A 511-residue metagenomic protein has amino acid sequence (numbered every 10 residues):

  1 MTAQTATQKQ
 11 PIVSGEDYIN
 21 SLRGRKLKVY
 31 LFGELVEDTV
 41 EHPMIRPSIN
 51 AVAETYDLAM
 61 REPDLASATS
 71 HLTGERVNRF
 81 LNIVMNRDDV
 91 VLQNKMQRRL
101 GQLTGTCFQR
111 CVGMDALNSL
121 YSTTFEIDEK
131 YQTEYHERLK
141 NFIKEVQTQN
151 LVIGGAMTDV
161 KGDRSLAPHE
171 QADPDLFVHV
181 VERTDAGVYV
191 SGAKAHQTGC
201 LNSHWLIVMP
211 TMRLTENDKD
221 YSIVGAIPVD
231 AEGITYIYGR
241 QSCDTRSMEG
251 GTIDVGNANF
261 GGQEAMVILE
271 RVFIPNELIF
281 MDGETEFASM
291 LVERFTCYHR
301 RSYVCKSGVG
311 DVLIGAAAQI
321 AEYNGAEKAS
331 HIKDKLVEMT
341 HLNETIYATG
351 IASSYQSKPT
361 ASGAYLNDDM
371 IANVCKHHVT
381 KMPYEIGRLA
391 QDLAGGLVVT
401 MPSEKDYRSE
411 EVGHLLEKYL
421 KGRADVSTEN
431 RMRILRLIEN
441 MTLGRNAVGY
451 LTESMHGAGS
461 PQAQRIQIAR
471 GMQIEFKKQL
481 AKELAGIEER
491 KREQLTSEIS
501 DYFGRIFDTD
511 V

Functional and structural regions predicted by a protein language model:
A3-L58: N-terminal-proximal low-complexity accessory segments that begin disordered and transition into the first
E37-Q102, A361, E453-G457, I468 (+1 more regions): N-terminal low-complexity or amphipathic/hydrophobic leaders
R46, N50, K144-Q147, Y189 (+5 more regions): Generic structural signal for well-ordered, non-transmembrane alpha-helical segments in soluble/cytosolic regions
A68-H204, T211-G225, D230-T235: Glycine-rich flavin
V160-C305, R470-V511: FAD-binding core of flavoproteins
S302-P359: Extended amphipathic alpha-helical segments enriched in small hydrophobics
K333-V337, Y365-N373: Short, charged, amphipathic alpha-helical segments
M370, V374-T509: Alpha-helix capping/hinge segments and adjacent helical runs
